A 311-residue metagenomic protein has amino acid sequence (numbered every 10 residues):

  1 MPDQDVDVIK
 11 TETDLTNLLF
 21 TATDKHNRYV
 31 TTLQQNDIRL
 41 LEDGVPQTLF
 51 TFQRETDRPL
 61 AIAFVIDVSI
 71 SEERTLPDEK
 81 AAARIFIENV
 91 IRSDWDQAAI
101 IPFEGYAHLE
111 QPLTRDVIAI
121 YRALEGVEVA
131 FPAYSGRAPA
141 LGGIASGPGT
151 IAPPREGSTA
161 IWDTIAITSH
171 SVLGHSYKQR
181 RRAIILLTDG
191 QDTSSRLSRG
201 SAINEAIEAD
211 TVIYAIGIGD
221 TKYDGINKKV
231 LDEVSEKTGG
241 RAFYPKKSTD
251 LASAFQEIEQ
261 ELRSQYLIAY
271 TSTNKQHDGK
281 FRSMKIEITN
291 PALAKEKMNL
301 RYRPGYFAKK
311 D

Functional and structural regions predicted by a protein language model:
M1-D311: Scaffold/interface architecture of coatomer-like assemblies
